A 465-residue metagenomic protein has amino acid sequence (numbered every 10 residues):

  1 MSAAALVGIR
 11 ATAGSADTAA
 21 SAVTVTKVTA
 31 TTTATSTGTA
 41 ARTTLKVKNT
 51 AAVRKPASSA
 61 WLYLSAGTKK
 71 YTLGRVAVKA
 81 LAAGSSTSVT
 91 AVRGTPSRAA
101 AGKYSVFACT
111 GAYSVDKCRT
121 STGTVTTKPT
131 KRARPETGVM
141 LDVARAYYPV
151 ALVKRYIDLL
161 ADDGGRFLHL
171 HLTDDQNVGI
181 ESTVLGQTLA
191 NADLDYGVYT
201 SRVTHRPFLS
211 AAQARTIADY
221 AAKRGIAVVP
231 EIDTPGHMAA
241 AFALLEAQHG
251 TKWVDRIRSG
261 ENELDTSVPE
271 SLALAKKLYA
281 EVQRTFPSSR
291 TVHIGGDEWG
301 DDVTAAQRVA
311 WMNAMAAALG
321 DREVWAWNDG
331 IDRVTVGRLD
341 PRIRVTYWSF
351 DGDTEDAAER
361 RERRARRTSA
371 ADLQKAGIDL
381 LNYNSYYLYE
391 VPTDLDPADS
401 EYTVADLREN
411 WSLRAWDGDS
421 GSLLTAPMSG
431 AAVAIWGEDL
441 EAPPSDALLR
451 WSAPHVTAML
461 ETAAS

Functional and structural regions predicted by a protein language model:
M1-A16: Secretory targeting and sorting signals
A13-T130: Extracellular/luminal regions of secreted and cell-surface proteins that mediate adhesion/ECM remodeling
R132-P135, D174-K223, M238-E270: Aromatic- and acidic-residue-enriched carbohydrate-binding clefts of CAZyme catalytic domains
T137-L141, L168-L170, V228-I232, V292-I294 (+4 more regions): Hydrophobic faces of well-ordered beta-strands that scaffold small-molecule active sites in alpha/beta enzyme cores
T137-L152, N262-E270: Active-site mouth loops of central-metabolism enzymes
L152-D175: Catalytic domains of carbohydrate-active enzymes, especially glycoside hydrolases
G260-I343, S349-E355, R364-A370: Active-site neighborhood of glycoside hydrolase catalytic domains
L339-P341, W348-S349, D353-S465: Flexible, acidic glycine-rich loops studded with aromatic residues
